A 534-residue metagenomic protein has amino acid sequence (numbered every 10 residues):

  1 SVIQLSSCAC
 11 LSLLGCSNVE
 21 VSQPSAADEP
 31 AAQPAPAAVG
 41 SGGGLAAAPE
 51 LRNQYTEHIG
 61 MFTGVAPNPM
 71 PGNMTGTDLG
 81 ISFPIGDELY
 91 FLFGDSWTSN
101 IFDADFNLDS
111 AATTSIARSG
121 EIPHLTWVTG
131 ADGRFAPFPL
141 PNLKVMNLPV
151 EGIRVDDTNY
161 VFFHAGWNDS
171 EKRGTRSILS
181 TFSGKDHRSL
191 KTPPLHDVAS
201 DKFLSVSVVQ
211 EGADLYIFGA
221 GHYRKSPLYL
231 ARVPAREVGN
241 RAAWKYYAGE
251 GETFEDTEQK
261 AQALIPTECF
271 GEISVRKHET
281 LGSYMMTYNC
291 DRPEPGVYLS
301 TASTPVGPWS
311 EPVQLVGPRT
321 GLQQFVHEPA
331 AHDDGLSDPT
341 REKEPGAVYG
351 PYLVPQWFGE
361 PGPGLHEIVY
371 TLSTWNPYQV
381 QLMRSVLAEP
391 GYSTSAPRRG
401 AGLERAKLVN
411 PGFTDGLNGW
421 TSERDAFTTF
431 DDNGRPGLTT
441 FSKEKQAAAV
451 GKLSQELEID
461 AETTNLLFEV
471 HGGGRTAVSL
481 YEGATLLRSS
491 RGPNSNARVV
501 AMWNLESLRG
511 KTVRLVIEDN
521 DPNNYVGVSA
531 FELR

Functional and structural regions predicted by a protein language model:
Q4-L14: Bacterial N-terminal signal peptides
S12-Q33: Signal peptide processing junction and immediate N-terminal pro/mature segment of secreted/exported proteins
S17, A27, A37-T75, P84-V145 (+6 more regions): Beta-rich carbohydrate-recognition and catalytic domains
V150, A199-S207, I273: Repeated scaffold domains used in trafficking and secretory/extracellular systems, primarily beta-propellers
E268-E272, L438-N465, R475-A477, V499-M502: Short beta-strands within extracellular/lumenal beta-sheet-rich domains
L467-H471: Short edge beta-strand/loop segments characteristic of extracellular beta-sandwich folds
S507-R514: A glycine-biased structural micro-motif
V516-N524: Short beta-strand-plus-loop segments that form exposed binding edges in beta-rich domains
